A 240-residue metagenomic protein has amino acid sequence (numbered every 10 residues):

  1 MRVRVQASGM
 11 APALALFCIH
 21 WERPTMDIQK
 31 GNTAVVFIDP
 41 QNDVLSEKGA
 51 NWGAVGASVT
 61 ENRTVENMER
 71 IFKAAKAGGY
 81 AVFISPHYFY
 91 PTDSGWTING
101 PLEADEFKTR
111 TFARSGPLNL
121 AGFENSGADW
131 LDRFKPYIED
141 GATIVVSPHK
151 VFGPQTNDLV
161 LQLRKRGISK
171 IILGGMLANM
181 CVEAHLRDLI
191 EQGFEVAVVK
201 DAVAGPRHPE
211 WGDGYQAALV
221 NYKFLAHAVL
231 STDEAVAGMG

Functional and structural regions predicted by a protein language model:
M1-T25: N-terminal amphipathic/basic-hydrophobic helices that include classical n-h-c signal peptides and signal-anchor
F17-A34, D43-V44, E61, R70-G78 (+1 more regions): Active-site-adjacent betaalpha module
I38-P40: N-terminal nucleotide-binding beta1-loop-alpha1 segment
A50-T60: Short glycine-enriched, charge-decorated loop/helix-capping segments at active-site entrances that position
T64-V65: Glycine-rich loop(s) and the adjacent beta-strand/alpha-helix scaffold that form part
Y80-H87, V199: Short beta-strand segments at enzyme active-site cores
Y88-F89, V203: Glycine-rich beta-alpha junction loops
Y90-S94: Short catalytic/ligand-binding loop motif for oxyanion handling, primarily in non-cytosolic enzymes, centered on
